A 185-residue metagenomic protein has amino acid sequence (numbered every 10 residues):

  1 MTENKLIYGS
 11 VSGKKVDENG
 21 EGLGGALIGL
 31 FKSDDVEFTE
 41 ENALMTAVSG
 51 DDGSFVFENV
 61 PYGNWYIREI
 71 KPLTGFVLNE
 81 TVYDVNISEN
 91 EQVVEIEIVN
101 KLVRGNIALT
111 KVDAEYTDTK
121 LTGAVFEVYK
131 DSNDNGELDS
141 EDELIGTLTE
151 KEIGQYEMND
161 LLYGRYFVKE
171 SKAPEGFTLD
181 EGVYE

Functional and structural regions predicted by a protein language model:
M1-E185: Solvent-exposed loop/turn and edge beta-strand elements of beta-rich ligand-binding domains
